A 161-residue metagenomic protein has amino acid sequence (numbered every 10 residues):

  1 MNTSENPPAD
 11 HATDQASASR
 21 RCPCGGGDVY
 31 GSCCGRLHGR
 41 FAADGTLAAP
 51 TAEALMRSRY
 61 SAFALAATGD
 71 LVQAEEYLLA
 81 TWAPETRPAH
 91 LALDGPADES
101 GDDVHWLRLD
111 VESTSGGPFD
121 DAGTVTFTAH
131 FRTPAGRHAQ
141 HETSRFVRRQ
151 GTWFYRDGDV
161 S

Functional and structural regions predicted by a protein language model:
N2-S17: Short, flexible, mixed-charge glycine/proline-rich loop motifs that serve as phosphate/nucleic-acid-contacting
Q15, R137-A139: Short solvent-exposed loop/turn micro-motifs enriched in small/polar/acidic residues
Q15-D28: Short Cys/His-rich zinc-binding micro-motifs
D28-Y30, G39-R40: Secreted/processed peptides and extracellular or luminal domains of membrane proteins
S32-C34: Cysteine-centered loop/knuckle micro-motif
A42-P96: Core segments of small alpha/beta cavity-forming domains
E99-G136: Surface-exposed, charged secondary-structure patches
H141-S161: Short beta-strand edge/turn micro-motifs at domain boundaries
